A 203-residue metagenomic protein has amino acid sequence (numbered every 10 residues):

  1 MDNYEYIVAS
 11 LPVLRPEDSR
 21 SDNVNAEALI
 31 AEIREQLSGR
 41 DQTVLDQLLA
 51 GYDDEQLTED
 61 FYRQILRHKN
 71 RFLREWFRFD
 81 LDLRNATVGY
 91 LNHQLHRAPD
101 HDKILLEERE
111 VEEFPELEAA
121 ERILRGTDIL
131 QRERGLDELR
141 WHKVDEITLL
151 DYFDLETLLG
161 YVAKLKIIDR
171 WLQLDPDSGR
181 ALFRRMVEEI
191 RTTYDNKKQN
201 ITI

Functional and structural regions predicted by a protein language model:
M1-I203: Extended alpha-helical surfaces
